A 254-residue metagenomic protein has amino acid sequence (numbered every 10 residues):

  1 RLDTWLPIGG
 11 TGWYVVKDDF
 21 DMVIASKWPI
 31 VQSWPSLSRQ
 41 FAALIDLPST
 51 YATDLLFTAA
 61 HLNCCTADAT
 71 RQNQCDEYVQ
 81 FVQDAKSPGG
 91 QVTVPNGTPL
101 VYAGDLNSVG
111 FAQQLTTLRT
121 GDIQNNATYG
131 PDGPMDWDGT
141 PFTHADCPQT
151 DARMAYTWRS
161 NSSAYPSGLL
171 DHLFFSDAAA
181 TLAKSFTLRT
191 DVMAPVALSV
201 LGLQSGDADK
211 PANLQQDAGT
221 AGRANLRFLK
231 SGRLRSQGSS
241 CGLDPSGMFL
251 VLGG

Functional and structural regions predicted by a protein language model:
R1-L2, D21, R71-F81, F111-Q114 (+2 more regions): Stable alpha-helical elements in mature extracytoplasmic
R1-S36: Active-site surface patch of divalent metal-dependent phosphodiester/phosphate bond hydrolases
I8-W13, V31, T50-L56, P95-L100: Loop/turn elements at helix/coil->beta-strand transitions in domains of secreted/extracellular proteins
V15-D21, A25-W28, T58-N63, Y102-N107 (+2 more regions): Active-site-proximal beta-strand/loop segments in catalytic clefts of secreted hydrolases
W28-Q32, R39-C64, G254: Beta-strand-turn-beta hairpins that frame and shape the catalytic cleft of phosphate-ester-processing enzymes
P35-S38, S87-V101, N107-G254: Metal-dependent phosphoester-hydrolase catalytic domains
T53-H61, A69-C75, S162: A shared catalytic/ligand-binding motif for oxyanion handling
D68-V94: A long, amphipathic alpha-helix that forms part of the scaffold/cap immediately adjacent to metal-dependent active
